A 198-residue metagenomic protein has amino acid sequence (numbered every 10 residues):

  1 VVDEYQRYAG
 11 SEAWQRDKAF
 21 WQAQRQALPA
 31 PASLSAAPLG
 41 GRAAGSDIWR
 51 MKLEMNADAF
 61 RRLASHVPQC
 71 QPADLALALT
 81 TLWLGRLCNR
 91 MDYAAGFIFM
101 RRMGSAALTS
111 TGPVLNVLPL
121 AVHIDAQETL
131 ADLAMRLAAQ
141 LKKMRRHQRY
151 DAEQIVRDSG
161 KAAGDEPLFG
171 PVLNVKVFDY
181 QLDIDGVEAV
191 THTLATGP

Functional and structural regions predicted by a protein language model:
V1: C-terminal reverse transcriptase regions that engage the nucleic-acid substrate
Y5-F20, G45-S46, S65-L77, L87-L194: His-Asp-centered acyl/peptidyl-transfer active-site segments
W14-C70, G160: Flexible, P/S/T/G-rich "lid" or insertion loops adjacent to the active sites of thioester-utilizing
G197-P198: Conserved alpha/beta core surface patches that mediate binding of polyanionic ligands
